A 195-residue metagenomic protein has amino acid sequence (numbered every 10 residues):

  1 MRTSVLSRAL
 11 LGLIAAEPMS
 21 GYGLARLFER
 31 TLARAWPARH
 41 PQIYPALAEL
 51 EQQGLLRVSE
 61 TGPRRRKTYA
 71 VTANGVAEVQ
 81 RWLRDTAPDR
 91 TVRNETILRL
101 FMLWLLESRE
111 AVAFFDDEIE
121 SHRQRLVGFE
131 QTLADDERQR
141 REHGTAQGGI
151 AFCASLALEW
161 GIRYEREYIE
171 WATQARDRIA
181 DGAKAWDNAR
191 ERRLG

Functional and structural regions predicted by a protein language model:
M1-T96: Basic helix-turn-helix/winged-helix DNA-binding cores and closely related short helical interaction motifs
R8-G12, L98, E110-A113, L156: Positions in alpha-helical segments
R39, T61-G62, K67, F114 (+1 more regions): Alpha-helical scaffold segments that form or flank carboxylate-/histidine-based iron centers
R81-T132: Amphipathic alpha-helical dimerization/coiled-coil segments that flank or bridge DNA-binding/regulatory modules
V112, I119, R123-L126, E130-L133 (+5 more regions): Heptad-repeat amphipathic alpha-helical coiled-coil interaction surface used for oligomerization/assembly
T132-L156, W186: Acidic interhelical loop/turn segments
Q174-R193: Long amphipathic alpha-helical coiled-coil segments
